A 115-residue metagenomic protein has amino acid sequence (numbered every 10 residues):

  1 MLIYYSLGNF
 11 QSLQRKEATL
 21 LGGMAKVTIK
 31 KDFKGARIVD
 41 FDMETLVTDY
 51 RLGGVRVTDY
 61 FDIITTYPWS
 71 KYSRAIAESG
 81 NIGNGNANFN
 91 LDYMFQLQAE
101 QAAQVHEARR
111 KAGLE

Functional and structural regions predicted by a protein language model:
M1-A25: Conserved beta-sheet core of the metallophosphoesterase superfamily
L20-E115: A short C-terminal boundary segment appended to hydrolase-like catalytic domains
